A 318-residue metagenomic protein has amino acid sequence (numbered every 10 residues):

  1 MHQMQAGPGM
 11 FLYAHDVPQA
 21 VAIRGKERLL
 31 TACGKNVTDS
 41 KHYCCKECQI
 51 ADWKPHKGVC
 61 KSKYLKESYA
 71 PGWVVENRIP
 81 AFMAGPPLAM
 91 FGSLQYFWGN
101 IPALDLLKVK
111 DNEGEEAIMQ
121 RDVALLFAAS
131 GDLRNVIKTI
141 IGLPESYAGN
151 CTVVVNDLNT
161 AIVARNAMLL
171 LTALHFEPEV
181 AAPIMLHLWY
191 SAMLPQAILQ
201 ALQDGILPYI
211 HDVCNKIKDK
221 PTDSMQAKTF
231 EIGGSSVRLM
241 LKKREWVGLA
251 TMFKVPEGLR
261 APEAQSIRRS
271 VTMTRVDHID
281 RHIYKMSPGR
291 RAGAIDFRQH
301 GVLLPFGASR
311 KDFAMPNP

Functional and structural regions predicted by a protein language model:
M1-V37, H42-P144, L158-R165, A173 (+3 more regions): N-terminal charged/capping segments associated with class I S-adenosyl-L-methionine
D122, P144-P318: Class I S-adenosyl-L-methionine-dependent methyltransferase module
